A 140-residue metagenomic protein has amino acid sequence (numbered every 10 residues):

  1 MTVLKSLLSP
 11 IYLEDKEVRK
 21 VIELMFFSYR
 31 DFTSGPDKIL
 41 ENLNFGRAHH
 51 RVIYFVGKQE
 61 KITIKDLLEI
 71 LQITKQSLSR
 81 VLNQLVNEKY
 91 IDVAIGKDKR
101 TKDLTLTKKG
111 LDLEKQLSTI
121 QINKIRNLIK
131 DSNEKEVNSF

Functional and structural regions predicted by a protein language model:
M1-L43, L106: N-terminal leader segment of winged-helix/HTH proteins
L7, N83-S139: Charged, amphipathic alpha-helical coiled-coil/dimerization segments
F26, Y54-K58, S118: Short, locally clustered residues in the helix-turn-helix/winged-helix DNA-binding domain
R30, N42-F45, K61, T119-I122 (+1 more regions): Alpha-helix boundary/capping and short turn/kink residues
S34-S77: N-terminal helix-turn-helix DNA-binding core of bacterial DNA-binding proteins
R80: DNA-binding alpha-helical recognition surfaces that contact promoter or target DNA
